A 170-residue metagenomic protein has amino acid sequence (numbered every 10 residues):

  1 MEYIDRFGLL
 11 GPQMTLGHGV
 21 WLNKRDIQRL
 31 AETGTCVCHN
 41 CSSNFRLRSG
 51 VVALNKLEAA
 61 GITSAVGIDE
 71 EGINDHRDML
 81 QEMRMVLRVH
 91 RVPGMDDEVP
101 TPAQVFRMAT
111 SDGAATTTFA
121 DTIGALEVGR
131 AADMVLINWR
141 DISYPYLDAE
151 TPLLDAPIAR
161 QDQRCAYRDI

Functional and structural regions predicted by a protein language model:
M1, K24-A31, R48-L57, N74-R91 (+3 more regions): Histidine/acidic-residue-rich catalytic or RNA/ligand-binding cores of hydrolases and nuclease-related proteins
M1-C36, R48-S64, D121: Histidine/acidic residue-rich metal-binding segments in metalloenzymes
F7, A60, V86-P93, M108 (+3 more regions): Change "in soluble alpha/beta enzymes" to "in soluble alpha/beta proteins
G19-W21, S42-N44, D69-E71: Active-site beta-loop-alpha junctions enriched in small/polar residues
C38, R48-S49, K56-E82, T117 (+2 more regions): Short acidic/histidine-rich active-site segments
A65-E71, H90-T101, E150-A156: Short beta-alpha connecting loops at secondary-structure transitions that line or flank enzyme active sites
V92-I142: C-terminal structural cap/anchor segments
A131-I170: C-terminal cap of metal-dependent C-N hydrolases
